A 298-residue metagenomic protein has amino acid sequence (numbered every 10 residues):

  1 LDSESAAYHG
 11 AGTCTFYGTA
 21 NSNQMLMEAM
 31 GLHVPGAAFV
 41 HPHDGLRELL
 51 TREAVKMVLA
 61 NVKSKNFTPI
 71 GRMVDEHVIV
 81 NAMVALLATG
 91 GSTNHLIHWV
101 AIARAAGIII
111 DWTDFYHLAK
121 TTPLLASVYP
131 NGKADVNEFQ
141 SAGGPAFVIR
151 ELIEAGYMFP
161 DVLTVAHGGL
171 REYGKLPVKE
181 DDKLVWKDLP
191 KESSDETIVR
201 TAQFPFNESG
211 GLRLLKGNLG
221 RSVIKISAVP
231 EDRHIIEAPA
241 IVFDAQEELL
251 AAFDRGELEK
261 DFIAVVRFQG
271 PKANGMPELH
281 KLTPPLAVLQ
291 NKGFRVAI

Functional and structural regions predicted by a protein language model:
L1-I298: Catalytic or ion-coupling anion/metal-binding cores of large enzyme and transporter domains
